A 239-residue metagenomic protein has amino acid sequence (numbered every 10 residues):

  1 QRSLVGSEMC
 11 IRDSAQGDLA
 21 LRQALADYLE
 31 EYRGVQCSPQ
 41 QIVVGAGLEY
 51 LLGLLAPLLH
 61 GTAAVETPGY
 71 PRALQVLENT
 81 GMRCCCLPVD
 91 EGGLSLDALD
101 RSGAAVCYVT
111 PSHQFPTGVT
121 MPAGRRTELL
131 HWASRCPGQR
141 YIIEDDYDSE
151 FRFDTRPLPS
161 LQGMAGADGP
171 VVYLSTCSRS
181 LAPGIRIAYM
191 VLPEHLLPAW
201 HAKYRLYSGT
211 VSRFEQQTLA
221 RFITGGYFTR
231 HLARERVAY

Functional and structural regions predicted by a protein language model:
Q1, A46, G209-R213: Short, conserved micro-motifs enriched in small and acidic residues
S3-G6: Positively charged, low-complexity/disordered segments
E8-G138, E150-D168, Y239: Conserved core of the PLP fold type I
Y141-I142: Hydrophobic positions in the central parallel beta-sheet of the AAA+
D145-D146: Walker B catalytic acidic pair
P170-Y239: PLP-dependent aminotransferase class I/II
